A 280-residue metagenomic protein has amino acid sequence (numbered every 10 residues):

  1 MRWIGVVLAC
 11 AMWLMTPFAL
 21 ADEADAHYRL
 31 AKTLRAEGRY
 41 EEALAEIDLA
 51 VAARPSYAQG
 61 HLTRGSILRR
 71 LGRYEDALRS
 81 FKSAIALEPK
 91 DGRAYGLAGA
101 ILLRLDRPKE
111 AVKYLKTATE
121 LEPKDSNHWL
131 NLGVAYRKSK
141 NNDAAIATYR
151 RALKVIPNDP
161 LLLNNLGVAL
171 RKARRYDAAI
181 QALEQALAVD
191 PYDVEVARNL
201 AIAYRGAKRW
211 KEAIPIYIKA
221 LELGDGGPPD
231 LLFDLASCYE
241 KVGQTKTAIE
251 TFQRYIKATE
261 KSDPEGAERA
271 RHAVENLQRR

Functional and structural regions predicted by a protein language model:
M12-R54, Q59, R70: N-terminal leader/linker segments that initiate helical-solenoid repeat arrays
E23-D25, A58-Q59, G92-R93, S126-N127 (+4 more regions): Helix-start (N-cap) detector for alpha-helical repeat units in TPR-like alpha-solenoids, especially tetratricopeptide
A24-D25, G226-R280: Terminal, low-structured helical/coil segments at or just beyond the last alpha-helical repeat
A36-L49, R70-S83, L105-T117, K138-R151 (+6 more regions): Structural signature of tandem alpha-helical TPR/SEL1-like repeats, specifically the intra-repeat loop/turn
A53, L87, L121, V155 (+4 more regions): Structural marker of alpha-solenoid helical repeat scaffolds
R54-K109: Mid-chain, structured segments of secreted extracytoplasmic proteins
